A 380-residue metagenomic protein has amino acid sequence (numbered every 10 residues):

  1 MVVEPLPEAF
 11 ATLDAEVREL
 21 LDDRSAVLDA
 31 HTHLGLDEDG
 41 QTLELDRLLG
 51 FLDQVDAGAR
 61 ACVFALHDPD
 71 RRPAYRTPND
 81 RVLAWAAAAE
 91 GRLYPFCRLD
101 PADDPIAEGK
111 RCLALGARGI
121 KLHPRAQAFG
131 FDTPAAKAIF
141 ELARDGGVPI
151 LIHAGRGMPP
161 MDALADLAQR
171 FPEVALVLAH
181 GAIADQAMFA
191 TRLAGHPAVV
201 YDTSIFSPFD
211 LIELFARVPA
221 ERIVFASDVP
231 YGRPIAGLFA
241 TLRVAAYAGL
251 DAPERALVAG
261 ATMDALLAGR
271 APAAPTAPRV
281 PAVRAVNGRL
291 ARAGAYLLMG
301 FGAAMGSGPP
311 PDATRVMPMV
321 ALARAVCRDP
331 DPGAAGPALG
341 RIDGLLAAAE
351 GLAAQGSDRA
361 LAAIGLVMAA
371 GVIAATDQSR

Functional and structural regions predicted by a protein language model:
M1-A26, A30, L49-L52, A57-R60 (+1 more regions): Mid-to-C-terminal alpha-helical segments outside catalytic/metal-binding sites
V3-F10, D14, G119, T133-V224 (+3 more regions): Catalytic pocket-lining loop regions of alpha/beta-barrel enzymes, especially the amidohydrolase/enolase/GH5 lineages
E4, P73-P149, L345-A348, L352-M368 (+1 more regions): Active-site gating/metal-coordination segments in enzymes
E19-R24, L48-G58, P78-R92, A107-A117 (+4 more regions): Acidic (Asp/Glu)-rich catalytic clusters
V27-T32, A61-F64, L93-C97, I120-L122 (+4 more regions): Hydrophobic faces of well-ordered beta-strands that scaffold small-molecule active sites in alpha/beta enzyme cores
A30-H33, D37-D39, L43-R71, R92-D100 (+1 more regions): Divalent metal-dependent hydrolysis catalytic cores, especially in the metallo-beta-lactamase
H31, L52, V82, A86 (+7 more regions): Conserved, mostly hydrophobic/aromatic
G35-D37, D68-R71, P101-D104, Q127 (+4 more regions): Active-site environment of divalent metal-dependent phosphoester hydrolases
